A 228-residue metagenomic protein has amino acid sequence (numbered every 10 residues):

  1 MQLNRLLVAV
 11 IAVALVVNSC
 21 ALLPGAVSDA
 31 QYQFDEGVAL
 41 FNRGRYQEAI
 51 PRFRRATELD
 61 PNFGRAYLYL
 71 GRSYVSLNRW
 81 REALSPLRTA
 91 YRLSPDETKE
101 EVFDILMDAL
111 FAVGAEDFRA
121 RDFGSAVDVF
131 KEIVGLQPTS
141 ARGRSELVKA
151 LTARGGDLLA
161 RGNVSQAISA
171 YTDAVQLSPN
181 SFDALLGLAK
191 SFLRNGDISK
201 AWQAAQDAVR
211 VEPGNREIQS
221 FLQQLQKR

Functional and structural regions predicted by a protein language model:
V27, P61, P95-E97, P138 (+3 more regions): Short coil turns that delineate tetratricopeptide repeat
D29-Q31, G64-R65, T98-E100, M107 (+4 more regions): Helix-start (N-cap) detector for alpha-helical repeat units in TPR-like alpha-solenoids, especially tetratricopeptide
D35, Y69, F103-I105, A112 (+4 more regions): Canonical tetratricopeptide repeat
N42-R43, S76-L77, D108, A112 (+6 more regions): Register position in tetratricopeptide repeats
P51, R55-E58, T89-R92, V134-G135 (+3 more regions): Conserved structural position within tetratricopeptide repeats
R194, S199-R228: Terminal, low-structured helical/coil segments at or just beyond the last alpha-helical repeat
